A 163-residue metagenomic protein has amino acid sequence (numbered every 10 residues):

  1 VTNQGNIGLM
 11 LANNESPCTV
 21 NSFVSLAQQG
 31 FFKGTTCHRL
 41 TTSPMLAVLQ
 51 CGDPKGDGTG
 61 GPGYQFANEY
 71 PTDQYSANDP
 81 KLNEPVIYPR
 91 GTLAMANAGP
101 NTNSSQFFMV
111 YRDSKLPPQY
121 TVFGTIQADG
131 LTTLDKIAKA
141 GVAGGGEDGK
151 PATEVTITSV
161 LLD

Functional and structural regions predicted by a protein language model:
V1-D163: Cyclophilin-like peptidyl-prolyl cis-trans isomerases
